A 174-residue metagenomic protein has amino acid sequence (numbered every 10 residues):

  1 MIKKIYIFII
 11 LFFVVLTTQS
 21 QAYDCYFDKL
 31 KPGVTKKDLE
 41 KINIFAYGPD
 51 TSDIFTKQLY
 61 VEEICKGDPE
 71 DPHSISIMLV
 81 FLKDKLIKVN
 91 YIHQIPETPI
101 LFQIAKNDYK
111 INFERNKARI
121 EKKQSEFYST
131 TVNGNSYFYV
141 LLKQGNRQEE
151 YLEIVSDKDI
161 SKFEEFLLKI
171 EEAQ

Functional and structural regions predicted by a protein language model:
I2-T18: Sec-dependent N-terminal signal peptides
A22-D53, K88-Q174: Non-cytosolic coordination micro-motifs
I54-Q58: Acidic helix-start/capping segments at beta-turn-to-alpha-helix junctions
E63-I104: Mid-chain, structured segments of secreted extracytoplasmic proteins
